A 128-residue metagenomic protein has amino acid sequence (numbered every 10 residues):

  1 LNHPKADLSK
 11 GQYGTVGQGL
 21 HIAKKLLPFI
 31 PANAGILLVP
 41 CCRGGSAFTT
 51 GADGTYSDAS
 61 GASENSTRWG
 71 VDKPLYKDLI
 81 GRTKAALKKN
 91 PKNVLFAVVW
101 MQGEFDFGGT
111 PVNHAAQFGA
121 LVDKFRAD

Functional and structural regions predicted by a protein language model:
L1-D128: Cell-envelope and extracellular/periplasmic
